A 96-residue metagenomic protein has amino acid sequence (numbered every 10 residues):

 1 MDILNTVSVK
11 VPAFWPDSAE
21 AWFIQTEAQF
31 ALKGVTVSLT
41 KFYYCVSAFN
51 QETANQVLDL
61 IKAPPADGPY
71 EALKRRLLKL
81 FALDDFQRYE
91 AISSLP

Functional and structural regions predicted by a protein language model:
M1-P96: Retroviral Gag capsid
